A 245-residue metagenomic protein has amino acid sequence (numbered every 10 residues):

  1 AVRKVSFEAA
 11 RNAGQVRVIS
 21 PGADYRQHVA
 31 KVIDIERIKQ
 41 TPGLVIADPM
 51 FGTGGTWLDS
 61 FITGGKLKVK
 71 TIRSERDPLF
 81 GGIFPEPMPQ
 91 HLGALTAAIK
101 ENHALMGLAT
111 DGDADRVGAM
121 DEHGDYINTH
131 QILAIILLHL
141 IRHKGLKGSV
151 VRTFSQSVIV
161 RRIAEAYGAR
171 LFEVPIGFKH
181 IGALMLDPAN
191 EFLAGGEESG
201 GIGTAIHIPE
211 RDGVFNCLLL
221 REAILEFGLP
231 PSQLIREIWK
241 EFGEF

Functional and structural regions predicted by a protein language model:
A1-N102: Gly/Ser/Thr-enriched, mixed-charge loops and adjacent short helices that form phosphate/oxyanion-binding elements
S20-D24, T53-W57, P87-Q90, A94 (+7 more regions): Conserved active-site and cofactor/substrate-binding residues in soluble primary-metabolism enzymes
D48, A109-D111, G195-G196: Short beta-strand segments
T56-S60, G81-F84, V117-E122, V160-A166 (+2 more regions): Short acidic, glycine/serine/threonine-rich loops at helix termini
S60-K66, H123-D125, E165-A169, D212: Short, solvent-exposed amphipathic alpha-helical segments in soluble enzyme and RNA/protein-processing domains
K66-I72, I127-Q131, G168-I176: Short hydrophobic/aromatic-enriched beta-strand-loop microsegments
A94-F154, V158-G168: Replace "Mg2+/Mn2+-dependent" with "divalent metal-dependent
L105-M106, L146-F245: Phosphate-binding and adjacent anionic-ligand microenvironments
